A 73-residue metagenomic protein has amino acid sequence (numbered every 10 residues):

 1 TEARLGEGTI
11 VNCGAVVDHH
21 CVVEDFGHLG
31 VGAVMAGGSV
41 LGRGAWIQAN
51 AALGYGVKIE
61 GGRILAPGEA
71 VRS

Functional and structural regions predicted by a protein language model:
T1-S73: Structural signal for interior beta-strand "rungs" in well-ordered beta-sheet cores of soluble enzyme domains
